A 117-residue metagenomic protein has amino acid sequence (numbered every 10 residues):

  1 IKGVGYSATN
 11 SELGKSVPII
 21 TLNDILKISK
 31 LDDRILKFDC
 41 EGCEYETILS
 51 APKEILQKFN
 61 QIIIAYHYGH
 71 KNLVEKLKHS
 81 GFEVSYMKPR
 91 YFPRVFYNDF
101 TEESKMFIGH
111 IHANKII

Functional and structural regions predicted by a protein language model:
I1-I117: Phosphate/nucleotide-binding beta-alpha loop and adjacent structural elements of enzyme active sites
